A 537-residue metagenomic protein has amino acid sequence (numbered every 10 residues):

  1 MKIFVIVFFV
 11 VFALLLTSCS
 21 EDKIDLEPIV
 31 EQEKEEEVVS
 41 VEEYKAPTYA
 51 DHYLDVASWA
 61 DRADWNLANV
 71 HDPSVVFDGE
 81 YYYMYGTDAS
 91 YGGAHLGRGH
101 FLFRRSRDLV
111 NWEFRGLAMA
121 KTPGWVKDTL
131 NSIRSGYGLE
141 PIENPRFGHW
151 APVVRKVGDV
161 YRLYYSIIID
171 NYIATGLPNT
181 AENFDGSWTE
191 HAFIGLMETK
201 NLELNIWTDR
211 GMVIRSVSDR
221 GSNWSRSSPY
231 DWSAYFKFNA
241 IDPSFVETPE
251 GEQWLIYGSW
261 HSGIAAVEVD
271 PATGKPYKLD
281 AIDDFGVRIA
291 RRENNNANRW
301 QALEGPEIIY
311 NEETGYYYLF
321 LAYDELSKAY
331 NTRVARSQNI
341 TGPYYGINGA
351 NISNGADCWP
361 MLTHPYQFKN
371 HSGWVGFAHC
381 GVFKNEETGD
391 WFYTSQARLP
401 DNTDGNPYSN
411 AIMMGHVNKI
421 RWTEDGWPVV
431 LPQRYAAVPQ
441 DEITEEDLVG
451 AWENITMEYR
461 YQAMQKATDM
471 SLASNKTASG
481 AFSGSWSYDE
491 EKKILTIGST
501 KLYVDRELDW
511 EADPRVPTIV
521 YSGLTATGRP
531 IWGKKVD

Functional and structural regions predicted by a protein language model:
M1-V5: Positively charged n-region of N-terminal signal peptides that target proteins for export
V7-V10: Gram-negative bacterial Sec-dependent N-terminal signal peptides
L15-S18: C-terminal motif of bacterial Sec signal peptides marking the signal peptidase cleavage site
E21-D537: Carbohydrate-active catalytic/glycan-binding domains of CAZyme proteins, especially the secreted or lumenal ectodomains
